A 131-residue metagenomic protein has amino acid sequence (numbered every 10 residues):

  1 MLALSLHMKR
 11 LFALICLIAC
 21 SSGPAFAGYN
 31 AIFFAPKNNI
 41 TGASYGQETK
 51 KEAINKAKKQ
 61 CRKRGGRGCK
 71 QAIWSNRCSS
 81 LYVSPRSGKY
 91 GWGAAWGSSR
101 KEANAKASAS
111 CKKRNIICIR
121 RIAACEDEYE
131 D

Functional and structural regions predicted by a protein language model:
L2-L11: Positively charged n-region of N-terminal signal peptides that target proteins for export
L11-C20: Sec-dependent N-terminal signal peptides
F26-D131: Secreted/extracellular ectodomain signature
